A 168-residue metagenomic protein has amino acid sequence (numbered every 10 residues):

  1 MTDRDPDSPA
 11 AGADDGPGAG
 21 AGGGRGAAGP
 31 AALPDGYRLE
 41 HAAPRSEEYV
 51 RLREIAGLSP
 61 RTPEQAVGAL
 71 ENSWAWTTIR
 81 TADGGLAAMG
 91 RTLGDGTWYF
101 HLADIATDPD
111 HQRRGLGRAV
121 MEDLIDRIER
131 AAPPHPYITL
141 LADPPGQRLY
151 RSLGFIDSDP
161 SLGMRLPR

Functional and structural regions predicted by a protein language model:
T2-P9, G24-E64, S161: Short amphipathic alpha-helix that is part of the acyltransferase structural core
A13, P17-R25: Intrinsically disordered, low-complexity regions enriched in glycine and serine
A66-S73, T77-A82, A87-A106: A conserved beta-strand-loop-helix scaffold within acyl/acetyltransferase catalytic domains
D108, Q112, D143: Residue-level recognition of the GNAT/N-acetyltransferase active site
H111, G115-D123: Conserved acetyl-CoA pyrophosphate-binding loop and the N-cap/start of the following alpha-helix in GNAT-like
I128-A142: Conserved GNAT acetyl-CoA-binding A-motif
R151-P160: Conserved acetyl-CoA-binding loop of GNAT-fold acetyltransferases
